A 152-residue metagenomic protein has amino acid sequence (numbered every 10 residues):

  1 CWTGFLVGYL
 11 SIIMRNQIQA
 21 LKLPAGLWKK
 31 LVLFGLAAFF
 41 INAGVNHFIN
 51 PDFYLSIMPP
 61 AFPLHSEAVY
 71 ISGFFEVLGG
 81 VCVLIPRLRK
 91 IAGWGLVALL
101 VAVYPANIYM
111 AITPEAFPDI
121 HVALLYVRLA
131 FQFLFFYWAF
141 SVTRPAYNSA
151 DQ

Functional and structural regions predicted by a protein language model:
C1-Q152: Membrane-interface extramembranous regions
